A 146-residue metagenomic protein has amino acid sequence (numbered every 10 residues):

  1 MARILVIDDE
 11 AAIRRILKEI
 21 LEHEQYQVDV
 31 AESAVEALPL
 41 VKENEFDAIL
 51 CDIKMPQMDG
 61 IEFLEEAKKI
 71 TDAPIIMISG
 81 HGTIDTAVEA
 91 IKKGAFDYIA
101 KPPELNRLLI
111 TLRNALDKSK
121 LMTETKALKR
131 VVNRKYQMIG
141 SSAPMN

Functional and structural regions predicted by a protein language model:
D8, D52: Active-site residues of response regulator receiver
A11-D29, E43: Two-component/phosphorelay signaling modules centered on CheY-like receiver
V30-P39, G60-E62: Helix N-cap/capping motif at the beta->alpha junctions
N44-L50: Active-site beta3 strand of CheY-like receiver
M55: Receiver (REC) domain active-site loop signature in two-component systems and cognate sites in sensor histidine kinases
K129-N146: AAA+ ATPase active-site-proximal loops
